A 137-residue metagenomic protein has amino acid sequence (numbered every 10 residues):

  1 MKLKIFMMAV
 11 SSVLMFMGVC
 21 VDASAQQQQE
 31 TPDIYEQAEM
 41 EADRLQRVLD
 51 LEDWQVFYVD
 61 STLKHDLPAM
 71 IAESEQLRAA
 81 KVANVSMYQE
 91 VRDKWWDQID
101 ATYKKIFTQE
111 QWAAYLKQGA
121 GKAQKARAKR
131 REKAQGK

Functional and structural regions predicted by a protein language model:
M1-E30: Bacterial Sec-dependent N-terminal signal peptides
M17-V19, L67-M70, A123-A126: A short hydrophobic/aromatic micro-motif that marks alpha-helical segments and, especially, helix-coil
D22-S61, E132-G136: Immediate post-signal-peptide N-terminus of mature secreted/exported proteins
D33-I34, Y88, D93, Q109-E110 (+1 more regions): Compositionally biased low-complexity repeats
E41-I106: Amphipathic alpha-helical segments
A101, I106-K137: Amphipathic, charged alpha-helical segments and their helix-to-coil junctions in extracytoplasmic/peripheral assemblies
